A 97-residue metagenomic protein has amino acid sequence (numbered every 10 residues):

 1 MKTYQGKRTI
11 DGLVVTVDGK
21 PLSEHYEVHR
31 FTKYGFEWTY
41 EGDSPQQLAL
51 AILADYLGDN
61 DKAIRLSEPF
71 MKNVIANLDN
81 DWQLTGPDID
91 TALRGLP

Functional and structural regions predicted by a protein language model:
M1-G12: Long, acidic, intrinsically disordered low-complexity segments
Q5, Q46-Q47, Q83: Residue-identity detector for glutamine
D11-P69: Amphipathic alpha-helical packing elements
G58-L96: Short, compact, well-ordered microdomains
